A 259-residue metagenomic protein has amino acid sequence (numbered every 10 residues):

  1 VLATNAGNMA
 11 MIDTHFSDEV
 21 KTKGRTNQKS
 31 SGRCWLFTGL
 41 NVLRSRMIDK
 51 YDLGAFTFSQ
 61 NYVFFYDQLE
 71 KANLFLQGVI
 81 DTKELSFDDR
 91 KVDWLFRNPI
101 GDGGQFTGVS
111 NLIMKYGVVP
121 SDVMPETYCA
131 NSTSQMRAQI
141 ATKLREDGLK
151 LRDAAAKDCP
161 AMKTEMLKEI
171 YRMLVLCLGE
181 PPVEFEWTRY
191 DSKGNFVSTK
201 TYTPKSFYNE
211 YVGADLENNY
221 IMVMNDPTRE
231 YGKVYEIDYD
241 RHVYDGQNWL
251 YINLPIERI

Functional and structural regions predicted by a protein language model:
V1-Q28, L36-I259: Structured alpha-helical subdomains that flank or immediately precede key functional sites
